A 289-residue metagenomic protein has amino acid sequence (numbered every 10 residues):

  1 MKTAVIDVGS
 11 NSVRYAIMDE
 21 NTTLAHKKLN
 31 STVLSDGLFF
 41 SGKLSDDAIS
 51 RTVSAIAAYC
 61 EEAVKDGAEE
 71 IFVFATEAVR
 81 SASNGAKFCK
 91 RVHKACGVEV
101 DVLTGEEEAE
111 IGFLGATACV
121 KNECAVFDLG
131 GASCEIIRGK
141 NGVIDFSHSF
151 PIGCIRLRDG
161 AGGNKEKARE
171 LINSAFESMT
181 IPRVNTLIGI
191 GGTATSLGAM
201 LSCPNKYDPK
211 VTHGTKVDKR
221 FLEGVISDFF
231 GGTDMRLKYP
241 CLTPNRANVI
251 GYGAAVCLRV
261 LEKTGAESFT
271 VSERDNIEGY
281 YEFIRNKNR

Functional and structural regions predicted by a protein language model:
M1-L24: N-terminal basic/disordered segments at the start of proteins
T3-D7, C124-D128, L187: Short glycine-aspartate micro-motif
A4, V13, I71-F72, A125 (+1 more regions): Conserved beta-strand core positions
S10, G131, G192-T195: Short, glycine/acidic-enriched loop or turn micro-motifs at the edges of active sites
S10-S12, S133, S272: Short linear Ser/Thr-Pro motifs
I17-E20, G37-A68, T76-E123, R138-R289: Helical "lid/coupling" subdomains associated with nucleotide-phosphate turnover
T22-L34, D66: N-terminal glycine-rich anion-binding loops that anchor highly charged ligand groups
A132-R138: Acidic, divalent-metal-coordinating active-site segment for phosphoryl/phosphodiester hydrolysis, typified by short
